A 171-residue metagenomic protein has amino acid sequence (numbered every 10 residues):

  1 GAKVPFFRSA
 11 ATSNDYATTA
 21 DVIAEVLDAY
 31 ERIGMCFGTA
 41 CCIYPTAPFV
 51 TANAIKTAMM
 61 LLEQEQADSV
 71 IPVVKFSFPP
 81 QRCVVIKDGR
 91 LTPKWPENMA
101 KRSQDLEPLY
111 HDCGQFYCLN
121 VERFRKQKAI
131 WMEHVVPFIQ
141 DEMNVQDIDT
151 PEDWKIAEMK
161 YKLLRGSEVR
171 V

Functional and structural regions predicted by a protein language model:
G1-T39, F49-N53, T57: Short phosphate-binding loop-to-helix
K3-V4, H134-V136: Conserved beta-strand segments of alpha/beta enzyme cores
Y16-D21, P48-H134, Q140: Conserved core of the sugar-phosphate nucleotidyltransferase
D28-R32, Q64, K126-I130, L163-G166: Secondary-structure boundary motif
P137-I139, N144-V171: Hydrophobic helical membrane-anchoring modules
